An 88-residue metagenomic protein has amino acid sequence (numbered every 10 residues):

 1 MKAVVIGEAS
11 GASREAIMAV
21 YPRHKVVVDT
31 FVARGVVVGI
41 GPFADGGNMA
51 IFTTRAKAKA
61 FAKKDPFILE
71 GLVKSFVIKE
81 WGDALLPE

Functional and structural regions predicted by a protein language model:
M1-E88: Conserved, structured core segments of small domains
